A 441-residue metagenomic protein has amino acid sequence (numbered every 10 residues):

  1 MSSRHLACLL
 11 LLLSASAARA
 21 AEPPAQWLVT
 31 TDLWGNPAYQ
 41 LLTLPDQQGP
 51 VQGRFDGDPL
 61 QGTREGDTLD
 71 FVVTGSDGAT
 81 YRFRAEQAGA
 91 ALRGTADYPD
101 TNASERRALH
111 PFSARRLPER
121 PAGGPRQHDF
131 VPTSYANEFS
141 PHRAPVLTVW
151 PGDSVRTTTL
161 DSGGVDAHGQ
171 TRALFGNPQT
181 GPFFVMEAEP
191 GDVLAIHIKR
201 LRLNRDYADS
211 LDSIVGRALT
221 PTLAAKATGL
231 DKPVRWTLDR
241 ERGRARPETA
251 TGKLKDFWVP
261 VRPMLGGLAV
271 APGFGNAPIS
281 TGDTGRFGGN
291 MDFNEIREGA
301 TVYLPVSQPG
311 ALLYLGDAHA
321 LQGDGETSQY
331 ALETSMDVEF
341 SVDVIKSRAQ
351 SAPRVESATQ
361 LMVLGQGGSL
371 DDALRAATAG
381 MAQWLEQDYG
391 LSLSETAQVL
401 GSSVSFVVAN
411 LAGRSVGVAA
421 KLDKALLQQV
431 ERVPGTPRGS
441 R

Functional and structural regions predicted by a protein language model:
A7-A15: Bacterial N-terminal signal peptides
A21-G89, R93-A103: Central antiparallel beta-sheet cores of small beta-barrel/beta-sandwich binding domains
P121-T171: N-terminal, Lys/Arg-enriched amphipathic/low-complexity engagement segments that precede the first folded domain
V131-S140, R172-Q179, I279-F287: Short, structured beta-strand/loop micro-motifs enriched in basic residues and often containing a Trp
S162-A173, L201-L211, G310-A320, A409-A412: Short, Lys/Arg- and Gly-enriched loop/turn segments at beta-strand edges
L203-I296: Intrinsically disordered, low-complexity linker/loop segments enriched in Gly/Pro and charged/polar residues
V261-N290, N294-D371: Conserved mixed alpha/beta catalytic, RNA-binding, or beta-rich assembly cores of soluble enzyme, regulatory
